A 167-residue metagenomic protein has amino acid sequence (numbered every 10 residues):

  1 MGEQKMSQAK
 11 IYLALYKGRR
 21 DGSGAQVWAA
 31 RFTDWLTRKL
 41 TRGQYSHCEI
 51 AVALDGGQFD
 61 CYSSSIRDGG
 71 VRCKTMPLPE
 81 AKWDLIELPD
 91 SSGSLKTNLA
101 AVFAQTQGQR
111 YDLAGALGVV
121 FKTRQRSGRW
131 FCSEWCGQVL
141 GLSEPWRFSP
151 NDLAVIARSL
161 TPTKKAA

Functional and structural regions predicted by a protein language model:
M1-A167: Cysteine-nucleophile amide-bond enzymes
